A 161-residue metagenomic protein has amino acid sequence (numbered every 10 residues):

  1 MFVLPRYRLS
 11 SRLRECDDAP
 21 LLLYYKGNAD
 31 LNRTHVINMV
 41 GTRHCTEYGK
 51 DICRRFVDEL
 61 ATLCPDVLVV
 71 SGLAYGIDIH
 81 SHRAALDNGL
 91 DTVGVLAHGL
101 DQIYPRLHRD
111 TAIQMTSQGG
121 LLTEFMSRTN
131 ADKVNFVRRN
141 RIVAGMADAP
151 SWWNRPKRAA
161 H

Functional and structural regions predicted by a protein language model:
V3-H161: Glycine-biased, small-residue-rich flexible motifs in mid-sequence functional cores and linkers
